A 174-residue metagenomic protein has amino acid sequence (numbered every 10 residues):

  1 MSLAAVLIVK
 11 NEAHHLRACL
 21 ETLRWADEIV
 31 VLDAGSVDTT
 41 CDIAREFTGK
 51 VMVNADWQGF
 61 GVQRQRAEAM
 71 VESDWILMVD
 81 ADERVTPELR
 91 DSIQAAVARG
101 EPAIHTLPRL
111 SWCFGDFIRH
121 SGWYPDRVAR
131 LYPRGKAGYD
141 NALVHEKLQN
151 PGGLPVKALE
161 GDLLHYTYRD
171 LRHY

Functional and structural regions predicted by a protein language model:
M1-T22: N-proximal low-complexity "stem/linker" segments adjacent to membrane-targeting elements
S2, D27-E28: Residues at the starts of beta-strands that form the adenosine-phosphate
H14-R17, D38-F47, E88-L89: Acidic helix N-cap motif at the loop->helix transition within catalytic regions of sugar-transfer enzymes
T22, D33-I43, D56, D80: A conserved acidic beta->alpha catalytic loop
W25, F47-T48, R127, G152: Short, structured coil segments at secondary-structure junctions
C41-M70: Conserved donor nucleotide-binding strand/loop of the catalytic core
G61-E68, W75, T86-Y174: Catalytic-site signature of metal-activated, phosphate-bearing donor transferases, centered on the GT-A/GT-A-like
